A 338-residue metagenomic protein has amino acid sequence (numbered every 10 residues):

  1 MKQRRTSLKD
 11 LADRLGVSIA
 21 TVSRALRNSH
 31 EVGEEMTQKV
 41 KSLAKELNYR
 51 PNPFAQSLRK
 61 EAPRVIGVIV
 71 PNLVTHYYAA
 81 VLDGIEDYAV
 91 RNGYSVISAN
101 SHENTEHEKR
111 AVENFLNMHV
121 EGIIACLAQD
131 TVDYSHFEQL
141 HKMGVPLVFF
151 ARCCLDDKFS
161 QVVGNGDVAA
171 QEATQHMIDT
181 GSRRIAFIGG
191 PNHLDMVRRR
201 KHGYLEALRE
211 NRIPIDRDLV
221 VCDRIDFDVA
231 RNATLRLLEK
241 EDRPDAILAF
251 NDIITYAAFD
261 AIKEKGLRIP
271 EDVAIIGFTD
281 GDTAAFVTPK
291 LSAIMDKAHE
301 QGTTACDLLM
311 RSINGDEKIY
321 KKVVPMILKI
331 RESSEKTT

Functional and structural regions predicted by a protein language model:
M1-Q3, S7, E61-Q175, D179 (+1 more regions): Alpha-helical recognition/docking segments in bacterial nutrient-uptake and carbohydrate-utilization systems
M1-R64, T338: N-terminal helix-turn-helix DNA-binding module of bacterial transcription factors
R14, I19-T21, L58-V74, H176 (+1 more regions): Short beta-strand segments enriched in small/hydrophobic residues
P71-A80, S98-H107, L127-Q129, R152 (+6 more regions): Hinge/beta->alpha junction and helix N-cap segments in small-molecule ligand-binding domains
V120-L127, V148, A186-I188, E241-N251 (+1 more regions): Periplasmic-binding protein-like
R184, I215-L219, I269-I275: Short acidic capping loops at alpha-helix termini that bridge into adjacent secondary structure
A233-T338: Flexible loop/turn connectors
